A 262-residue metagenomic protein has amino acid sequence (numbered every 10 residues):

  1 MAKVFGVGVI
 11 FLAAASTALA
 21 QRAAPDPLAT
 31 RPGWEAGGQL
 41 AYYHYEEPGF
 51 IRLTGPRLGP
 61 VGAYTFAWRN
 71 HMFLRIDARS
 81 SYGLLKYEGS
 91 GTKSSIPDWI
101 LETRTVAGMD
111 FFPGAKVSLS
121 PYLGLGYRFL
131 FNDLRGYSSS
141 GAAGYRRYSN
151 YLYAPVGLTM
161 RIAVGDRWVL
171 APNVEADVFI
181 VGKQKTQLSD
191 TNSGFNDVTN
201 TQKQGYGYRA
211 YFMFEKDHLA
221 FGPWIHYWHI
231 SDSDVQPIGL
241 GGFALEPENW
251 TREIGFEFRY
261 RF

Functional and structural regions predicted by a protein language model:
A20-S90, E253-G255, R259-R261: Short glycine/proline- and aromatic-enriched beta-strand/turn motifs that initiate or cap beta-hairpins
Q21-D26, V61-N70, T103-G114, L158-D166 (+2 more regions): Outer-membrane beta-barrel proteins
T30-P32, R52-P60, M72, Y82 (+6 more regions): Residues that define the transmembrane beta-barrel architecture of outer-membrane proteins
W34-G38, L74-A78, P121-L125, V156-L158 (+4 more regions): Membrane-embedded beta-strand positions of outer-membrane beta-barrel proteins
G38-E46, A78-K86, M109, L125-D133 (+6 more regions): Transmembrane beta-strands of outer-membrane beta-barrel pores
Y43-R52, L85-I96, Y137-R147, T186-Q202 (+1 more regions): Extracellular loop and loop/strand-boundary signature of outer-membrane beta-barrel proteins
R69-A171: Gram-negative (and chloroplast) outer-membrane scaffold detector with strong preference for beta-barrel transmembrane
N173, K183-K185, N196-F262: Predominantly the C-terminal beta-signal and adjacent terminal strand-loop region of outer-membrane beta-barrel
